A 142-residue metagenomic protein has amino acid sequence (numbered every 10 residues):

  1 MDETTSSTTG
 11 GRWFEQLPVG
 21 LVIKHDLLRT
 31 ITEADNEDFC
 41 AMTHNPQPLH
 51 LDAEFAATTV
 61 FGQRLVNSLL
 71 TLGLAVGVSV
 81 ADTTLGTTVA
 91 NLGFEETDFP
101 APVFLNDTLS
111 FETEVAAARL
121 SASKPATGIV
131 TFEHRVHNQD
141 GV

Functional and structural regions predicted by a protein language model:
M1-K24, F99-V142: HotDog/MaoC-like acyl-thioester-processing domains
D2-G93: Hot-dog-fold acyl-thioester-processing enzymes
